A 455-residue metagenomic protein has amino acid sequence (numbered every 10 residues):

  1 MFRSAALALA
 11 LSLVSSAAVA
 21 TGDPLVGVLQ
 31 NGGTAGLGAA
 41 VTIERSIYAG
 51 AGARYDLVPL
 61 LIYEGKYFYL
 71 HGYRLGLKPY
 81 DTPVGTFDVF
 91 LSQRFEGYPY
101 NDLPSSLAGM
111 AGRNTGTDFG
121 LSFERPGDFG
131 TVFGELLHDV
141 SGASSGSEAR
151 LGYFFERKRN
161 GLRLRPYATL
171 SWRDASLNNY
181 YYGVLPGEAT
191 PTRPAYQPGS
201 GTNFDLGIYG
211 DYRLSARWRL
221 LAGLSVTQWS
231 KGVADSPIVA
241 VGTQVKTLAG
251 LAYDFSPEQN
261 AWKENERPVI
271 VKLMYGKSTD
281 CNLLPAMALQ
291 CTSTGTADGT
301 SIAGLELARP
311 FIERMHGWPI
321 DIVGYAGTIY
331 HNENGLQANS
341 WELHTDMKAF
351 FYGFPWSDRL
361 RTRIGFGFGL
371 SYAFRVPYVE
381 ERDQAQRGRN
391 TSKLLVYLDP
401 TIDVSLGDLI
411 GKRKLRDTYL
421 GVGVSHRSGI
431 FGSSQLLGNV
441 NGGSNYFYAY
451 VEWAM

Functional and structural regions predicted by a protein language model:
M1-T34, G50, T190, Y196-G201 (+2 more regions): Cleavable N-terminal export/targeting peptides
T21-G33, F68-G85, F129, K158-L164 (+5 more regions): Short loop/turn motifs that connect adjacent beta-strands in outer-membrane beta-barrel proteins
G33-A39, P59, F68-L70, G85-V89 (+12 more regions): Transmembrane beta-strands of outer-membrane beta-barrel proteins
L37-R45, F68-L77, P104-A108, G130-V140 (+8 more regions): Transmembrane beta-strand segments that form the barrel wall of outer-membrane beta-barrel proteins
A40-E44, E64, S92-R94, L137-S141 (+9 more regions): Outer-membrane beta-barrel pore domains and translocons
S46-R54, G72, P79-D81, R113-G116 (+6 more regions): Solvent-exposed loop/turn segments connecting transmembrane beta-strands in outer-membrane beta-barrel proteins
V58-I62, T243-I270, G443-M455: Outer-membrane beta-barrel "beta-signal"
V140-L220, V226-V233, I238-V241, F311-E313 (+2 more regions): Outer-membrane beta-barrel transmembrane domain signature
